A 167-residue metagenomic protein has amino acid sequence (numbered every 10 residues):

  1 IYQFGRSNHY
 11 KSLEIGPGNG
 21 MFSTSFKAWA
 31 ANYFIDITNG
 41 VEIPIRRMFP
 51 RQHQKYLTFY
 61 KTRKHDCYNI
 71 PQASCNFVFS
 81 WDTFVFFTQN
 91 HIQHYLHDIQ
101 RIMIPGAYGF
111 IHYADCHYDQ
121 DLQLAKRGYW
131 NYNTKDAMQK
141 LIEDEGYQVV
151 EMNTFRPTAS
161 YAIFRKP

Functional and structural regions predicted by a protein language model:
I1-N69, F87-H94, D98, Y108-P167: Class I (Rossmann-like) S-adenosyl-L-methionine-dependent methyltransferase catalytic domain, capturing the SAM-binding
S23, Q72, D82: Conserved acidic functional residues
Y68-V78: A short acidic, Gly/Pro-enriched loop at the edge of an enzyme's catalytic core that lines a small-molecule cofactor
N76-N90: A short SAM/SAH-binding and catalytic strip from SAM-dependent methyltransferases
